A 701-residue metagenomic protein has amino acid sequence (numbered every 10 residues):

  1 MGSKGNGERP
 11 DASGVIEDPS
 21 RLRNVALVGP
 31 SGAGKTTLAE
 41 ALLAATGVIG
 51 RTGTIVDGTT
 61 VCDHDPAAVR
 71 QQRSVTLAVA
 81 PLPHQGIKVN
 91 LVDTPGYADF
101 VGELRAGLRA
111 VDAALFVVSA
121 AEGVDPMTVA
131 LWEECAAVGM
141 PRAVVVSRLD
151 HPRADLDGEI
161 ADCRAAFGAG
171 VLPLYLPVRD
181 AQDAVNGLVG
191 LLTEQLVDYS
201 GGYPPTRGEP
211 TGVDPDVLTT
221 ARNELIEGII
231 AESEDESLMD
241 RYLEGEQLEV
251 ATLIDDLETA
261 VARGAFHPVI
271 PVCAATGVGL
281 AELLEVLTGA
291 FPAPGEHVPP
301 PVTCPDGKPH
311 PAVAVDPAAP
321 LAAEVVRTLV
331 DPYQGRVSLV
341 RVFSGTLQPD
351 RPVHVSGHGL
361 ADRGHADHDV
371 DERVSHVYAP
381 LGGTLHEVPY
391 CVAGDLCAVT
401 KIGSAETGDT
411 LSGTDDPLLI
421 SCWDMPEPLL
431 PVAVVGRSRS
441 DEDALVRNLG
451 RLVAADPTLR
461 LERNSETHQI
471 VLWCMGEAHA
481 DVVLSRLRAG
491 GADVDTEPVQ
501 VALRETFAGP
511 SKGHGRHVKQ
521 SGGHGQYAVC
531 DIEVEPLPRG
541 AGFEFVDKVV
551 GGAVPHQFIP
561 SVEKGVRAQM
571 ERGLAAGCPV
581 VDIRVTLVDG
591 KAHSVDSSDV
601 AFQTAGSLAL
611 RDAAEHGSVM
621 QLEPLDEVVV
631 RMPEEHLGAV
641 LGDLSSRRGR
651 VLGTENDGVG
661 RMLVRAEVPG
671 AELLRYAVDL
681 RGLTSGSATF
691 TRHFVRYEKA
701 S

Functional and structural regions predicted by a protein language model:
M1-S701: Structural and coupling elements of P-loop NTPases
